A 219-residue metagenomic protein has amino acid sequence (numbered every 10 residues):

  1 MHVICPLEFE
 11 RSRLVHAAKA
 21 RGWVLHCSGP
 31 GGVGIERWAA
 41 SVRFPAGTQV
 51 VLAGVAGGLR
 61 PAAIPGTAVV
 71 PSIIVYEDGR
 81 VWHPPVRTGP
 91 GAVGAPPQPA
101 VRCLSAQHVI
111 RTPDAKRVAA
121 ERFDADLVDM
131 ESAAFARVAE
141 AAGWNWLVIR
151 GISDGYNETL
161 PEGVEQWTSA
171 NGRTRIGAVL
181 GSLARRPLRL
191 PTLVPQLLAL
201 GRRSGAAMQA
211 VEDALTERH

Functional and structural regions predicted by a protein language model:
H2, P6-H219: Glycine-rich phosphate- or other oxyanion-binding loops that anchor nucleotides, phosphorylated ligands
